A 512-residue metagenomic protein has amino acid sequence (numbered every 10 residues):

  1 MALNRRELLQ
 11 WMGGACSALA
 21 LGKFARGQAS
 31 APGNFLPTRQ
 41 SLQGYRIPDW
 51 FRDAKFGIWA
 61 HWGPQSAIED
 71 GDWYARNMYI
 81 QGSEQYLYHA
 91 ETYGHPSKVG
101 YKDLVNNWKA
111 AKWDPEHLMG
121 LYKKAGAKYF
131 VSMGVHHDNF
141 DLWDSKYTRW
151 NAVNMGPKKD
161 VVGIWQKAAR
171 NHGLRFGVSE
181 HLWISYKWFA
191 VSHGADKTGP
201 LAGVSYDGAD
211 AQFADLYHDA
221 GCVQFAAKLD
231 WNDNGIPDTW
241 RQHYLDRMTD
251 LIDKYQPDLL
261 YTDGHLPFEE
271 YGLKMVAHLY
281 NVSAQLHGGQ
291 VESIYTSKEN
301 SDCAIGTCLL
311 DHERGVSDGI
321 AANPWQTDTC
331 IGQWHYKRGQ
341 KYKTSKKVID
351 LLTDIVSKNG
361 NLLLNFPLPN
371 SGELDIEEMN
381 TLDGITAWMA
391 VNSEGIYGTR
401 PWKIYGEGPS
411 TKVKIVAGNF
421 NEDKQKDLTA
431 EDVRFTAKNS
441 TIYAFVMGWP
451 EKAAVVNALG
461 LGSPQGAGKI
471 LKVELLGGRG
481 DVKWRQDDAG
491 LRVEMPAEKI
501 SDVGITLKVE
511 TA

Functional and structural regions predicted by a protein language model:
M1-N4: N-terminal secretory signal peptides
Q10-C16, Q28-A512: Mature catalytic domains of secreted/periplasmic carbohydrate-active enzymes
